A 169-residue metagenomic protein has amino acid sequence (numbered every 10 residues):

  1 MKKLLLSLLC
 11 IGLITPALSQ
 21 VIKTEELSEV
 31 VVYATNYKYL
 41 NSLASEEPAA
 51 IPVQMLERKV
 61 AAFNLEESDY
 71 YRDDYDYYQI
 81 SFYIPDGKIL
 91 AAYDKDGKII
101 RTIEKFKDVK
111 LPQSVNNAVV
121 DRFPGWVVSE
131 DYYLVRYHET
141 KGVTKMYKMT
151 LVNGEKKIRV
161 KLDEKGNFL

Functional and structural regions predicted by a protein language model:
M1-T24: Bacterial Sec-dependent N-terminal signal peptides
A17-Y70: Sec-dependent signal peptide cleavage junction
S19, Y137-G142: Charge-rich, low-complexity amphipathic helices in intrinsically disordered tails/linkers adjacent to domains
A50-A91, T140-V160: Exposed beta-strand-loop-beta-strand "reactive/processing" segments of non-cytosolic proteins
L90-R101, I158-L169: A short, surface-exposed beta-strand/turn
A91-E130: Long, charged/polar, surface-exposed segments that mediate recognition or autoinhibition
V115-V119, V128-S129, E139-K141, L162-L169: Low-complexity, flexible helical/coil segments
Y132-V135: Extended, compositionally simple fibrous regions characteristic of intermediate-filament-like scaffolds
